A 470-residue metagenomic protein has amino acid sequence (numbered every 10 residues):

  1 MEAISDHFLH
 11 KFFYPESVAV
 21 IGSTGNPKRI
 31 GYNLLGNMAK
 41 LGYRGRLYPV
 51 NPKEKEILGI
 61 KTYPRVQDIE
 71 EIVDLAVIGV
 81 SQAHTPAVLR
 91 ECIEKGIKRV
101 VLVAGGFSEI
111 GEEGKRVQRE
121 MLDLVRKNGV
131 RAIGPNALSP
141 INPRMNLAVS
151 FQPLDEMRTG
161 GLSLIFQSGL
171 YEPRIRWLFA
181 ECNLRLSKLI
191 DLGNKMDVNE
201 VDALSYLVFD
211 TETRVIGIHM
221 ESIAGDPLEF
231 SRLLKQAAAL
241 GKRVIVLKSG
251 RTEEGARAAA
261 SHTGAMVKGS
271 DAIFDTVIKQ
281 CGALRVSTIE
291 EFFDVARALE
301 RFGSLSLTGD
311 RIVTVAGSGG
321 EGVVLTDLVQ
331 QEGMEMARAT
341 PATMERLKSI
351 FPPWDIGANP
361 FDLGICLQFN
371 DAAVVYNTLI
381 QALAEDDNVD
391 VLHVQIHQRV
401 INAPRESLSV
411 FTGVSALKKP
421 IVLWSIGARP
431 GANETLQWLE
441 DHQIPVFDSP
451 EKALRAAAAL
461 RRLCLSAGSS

Functional and structural regions predicted by a protein language model:
M1-S470: Catalytic-core regions of core metabolic enzymes, especially those transforming organic acids/acyl-group intermediates
